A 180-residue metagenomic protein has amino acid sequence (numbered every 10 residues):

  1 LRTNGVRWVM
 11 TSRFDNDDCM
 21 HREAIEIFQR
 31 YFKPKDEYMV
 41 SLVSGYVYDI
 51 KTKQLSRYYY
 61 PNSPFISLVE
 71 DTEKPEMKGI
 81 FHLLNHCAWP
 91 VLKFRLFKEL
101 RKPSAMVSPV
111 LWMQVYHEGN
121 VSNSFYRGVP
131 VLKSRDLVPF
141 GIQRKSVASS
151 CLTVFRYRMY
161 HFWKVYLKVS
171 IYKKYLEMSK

Functional and structural regions predicted by a protein language model:
R2-N4, S12, M20-K98, P103: Conserved catalytic core of nucleotide-sugar-dependent glycosyltransferases
W8: ATP-dependent phospho-/nucleotidyl transfer catalytic cores
N16: Short acidic donor-binding/metal-coordinating loop in glycosyltransferase active sites
V69-K180: C-terminal catalytic/acceptor-binding lobe
